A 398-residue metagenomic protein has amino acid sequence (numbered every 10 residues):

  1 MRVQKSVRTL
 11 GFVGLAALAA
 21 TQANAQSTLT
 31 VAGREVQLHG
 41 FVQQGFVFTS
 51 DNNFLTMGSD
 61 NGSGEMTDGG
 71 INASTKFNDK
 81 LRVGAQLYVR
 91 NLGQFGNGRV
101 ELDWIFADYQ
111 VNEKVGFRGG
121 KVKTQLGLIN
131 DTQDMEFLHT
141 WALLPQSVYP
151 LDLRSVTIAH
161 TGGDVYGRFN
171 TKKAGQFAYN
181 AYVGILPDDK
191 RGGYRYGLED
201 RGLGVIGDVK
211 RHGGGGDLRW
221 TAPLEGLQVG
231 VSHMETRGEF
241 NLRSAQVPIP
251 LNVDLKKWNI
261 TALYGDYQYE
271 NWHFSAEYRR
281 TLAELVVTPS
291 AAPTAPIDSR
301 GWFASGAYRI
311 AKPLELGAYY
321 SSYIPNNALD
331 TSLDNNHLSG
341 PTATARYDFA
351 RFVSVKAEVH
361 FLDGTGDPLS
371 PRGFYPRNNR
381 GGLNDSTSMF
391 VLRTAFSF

Functional and structural regions predicted by a protein language model:
M1-G11: Bacterial N-terminal signal peptides that target proteins for export
F12-N61, L314, Y347-V353, S386 (+1 more regions): Outer-membrane beta-barrel biogenesis signature
S27-T49, D60-D189, H212, R219-E225 (+3 more regions): Outer membrane beta-barrel
G33, G64, V156-I158, A174 (+5 more regions): Short coil/turn motifs at beta-sheet boundaries
G58, I105-Q110, N130, L138 (+1 more regions): Outer-membrane beta-barrel pore domains
L138-S147, D200-G204, L251, R377: Surface-exposed loop/turn segments flanking beta-strands in extracellular/periplasmic regions
Q176-A178, K190-Y196, L242-R243, T288: A short secondary-structure junction signal
Y194-N241: Loop-centered beta-sheet repeat module
